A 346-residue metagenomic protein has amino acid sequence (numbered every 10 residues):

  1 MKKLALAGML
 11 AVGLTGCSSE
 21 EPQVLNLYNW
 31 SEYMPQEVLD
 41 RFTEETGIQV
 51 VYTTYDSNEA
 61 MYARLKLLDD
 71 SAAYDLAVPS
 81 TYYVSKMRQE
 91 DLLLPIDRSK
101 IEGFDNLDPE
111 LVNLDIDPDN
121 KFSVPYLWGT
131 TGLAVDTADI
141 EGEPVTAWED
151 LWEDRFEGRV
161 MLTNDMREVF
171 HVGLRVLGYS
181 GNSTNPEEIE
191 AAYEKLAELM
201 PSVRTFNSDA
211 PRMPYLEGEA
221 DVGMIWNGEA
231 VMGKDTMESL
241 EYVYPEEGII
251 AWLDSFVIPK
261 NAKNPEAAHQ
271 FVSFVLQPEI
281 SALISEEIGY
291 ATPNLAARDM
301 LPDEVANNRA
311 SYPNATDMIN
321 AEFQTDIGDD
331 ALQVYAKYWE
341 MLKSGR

Functional and structural regions predicted by a protein language model:
L14-G16: C-terminal motif of bacterial Sec signal peptides marking the signal peptidase cleavage site
S19-K86, M213: Early extracytoplasmic/lumenal segment of secretory-pathway proteins
D56-N58, A73-S202, N207-E219: Extracytoplasmic ligand-binding site segments that recognize negatively charged/polar headgroups
V84-K86, L216, D221-S239: A ligand-binding cleft/hinge motif common to bilobed small-molecule-binding domains
G132-D139, R175-V176, W252-N264, V272 (+2 more regions): A bilobed periplasmic-binding-protein/Venus flytrap-type ligand-binding module shared by bacterial periplasmic
E190-E198, R204, T236-K260, A306: Periplasmic-binding protein-like
P259-I319: Mature extracytoplasmic/periplasmic domains
A315-R346: Conserved C-terminal helix/tail region of periplasmic/extracytoplasmic solute-binding proteins
